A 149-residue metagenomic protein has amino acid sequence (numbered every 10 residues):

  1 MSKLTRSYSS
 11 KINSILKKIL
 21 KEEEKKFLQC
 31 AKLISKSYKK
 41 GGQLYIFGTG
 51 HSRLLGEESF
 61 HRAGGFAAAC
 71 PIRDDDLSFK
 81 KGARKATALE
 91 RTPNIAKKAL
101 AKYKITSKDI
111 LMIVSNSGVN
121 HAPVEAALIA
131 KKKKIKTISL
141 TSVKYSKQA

Functional and structural regions predicted by a protein language model:
M1-K21: Generic N-terminal amphipathic, Lys/Arg-enriched alpha-helix
L4, I19-E22, K26, H51 (+2 more regions): Catalytic cores of large soluble enzymes that bind and process phosphate-bearing ligands
L16-K26, L111-N120: Short, glycine-rich nucleotide/cofactor-binding loops
E22-Y38: A short, well-structured juxtamembrane/interface segment
G42-A149: Glycine-rich phosphate-binding loops that contact phosphosugars or nucleotide phosphates
